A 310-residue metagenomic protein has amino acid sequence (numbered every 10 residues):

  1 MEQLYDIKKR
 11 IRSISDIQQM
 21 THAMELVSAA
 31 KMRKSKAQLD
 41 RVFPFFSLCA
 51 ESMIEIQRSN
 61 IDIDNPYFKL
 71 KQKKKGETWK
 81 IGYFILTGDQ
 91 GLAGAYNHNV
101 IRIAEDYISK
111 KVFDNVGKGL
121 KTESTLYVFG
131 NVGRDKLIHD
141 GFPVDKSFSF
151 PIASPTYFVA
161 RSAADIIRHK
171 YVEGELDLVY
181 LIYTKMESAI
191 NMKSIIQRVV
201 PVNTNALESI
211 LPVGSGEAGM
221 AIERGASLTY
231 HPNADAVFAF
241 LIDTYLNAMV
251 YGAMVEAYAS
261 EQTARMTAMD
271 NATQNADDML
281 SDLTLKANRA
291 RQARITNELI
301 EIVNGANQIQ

Functional and structural regions predicted by a protein language model:
M1-Q310: C-terminal beta-strand-loop-alpha-helix "lid" module of Rossmann-like NAD(P)-dependent dehydrogenases
